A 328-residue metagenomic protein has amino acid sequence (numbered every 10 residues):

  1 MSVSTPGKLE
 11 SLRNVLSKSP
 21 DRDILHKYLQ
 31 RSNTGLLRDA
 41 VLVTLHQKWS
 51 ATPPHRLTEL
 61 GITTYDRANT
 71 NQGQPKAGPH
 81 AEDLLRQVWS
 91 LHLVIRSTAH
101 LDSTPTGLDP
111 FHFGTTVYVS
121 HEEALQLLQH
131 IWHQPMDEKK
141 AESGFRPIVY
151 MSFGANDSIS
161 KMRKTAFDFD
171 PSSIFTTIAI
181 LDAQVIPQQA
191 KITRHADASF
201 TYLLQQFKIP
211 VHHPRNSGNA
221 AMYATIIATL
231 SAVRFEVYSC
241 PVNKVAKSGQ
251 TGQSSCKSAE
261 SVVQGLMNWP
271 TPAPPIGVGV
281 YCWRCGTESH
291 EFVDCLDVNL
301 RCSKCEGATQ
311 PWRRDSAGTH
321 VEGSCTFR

Functional and structural regions predicted by a protein language model:
M1-G35, S239-G277, R284, R328: Eukaryotic N-terminal targeting leaders
M1-L45, A51-T52, Q72-V117, H121: N-terminal accessory regions of nucleic-acid-interacting proteins
P53-T58, L296: Short glycine/proline-enriched turns and hinge-like loops at secondary-structure junctions
L60-T64: Short beta-strand scaffold segments in enzyme catalytic cores
D66-A68: Solvent-exposed strand-loop boundary residues in beta-sheet-rich modules
T70-G73, G78, L84-P105, I131-V280 (+2 more regions): Metal-dependent phosphoesterase core characteristic of DEDDh/y 3'-5' exonuclease domains
T115-K139: Short internal loop-to-helix segment that lines adenine-nucleotide cofactor pockets
P270-P272, I276-R328: A short, cysteine/histidine-rich metal-binding "knuckle" motif
